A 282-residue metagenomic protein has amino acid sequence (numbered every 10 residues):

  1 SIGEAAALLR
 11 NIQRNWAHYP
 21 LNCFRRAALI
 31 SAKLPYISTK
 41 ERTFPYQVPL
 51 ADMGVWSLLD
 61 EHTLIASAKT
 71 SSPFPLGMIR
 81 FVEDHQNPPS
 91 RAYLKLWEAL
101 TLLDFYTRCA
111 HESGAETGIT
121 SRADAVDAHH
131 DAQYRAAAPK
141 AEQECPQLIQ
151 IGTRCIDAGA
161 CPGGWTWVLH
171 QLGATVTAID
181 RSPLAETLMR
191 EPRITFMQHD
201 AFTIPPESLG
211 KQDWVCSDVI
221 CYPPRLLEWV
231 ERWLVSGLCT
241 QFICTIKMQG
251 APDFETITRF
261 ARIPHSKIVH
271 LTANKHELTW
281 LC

Functional and structural regions predicted by a protein language model:
S1-C282: SAM-dependent transferase fold signal centered on methyltransferase-like domains, encompassing both Class I
